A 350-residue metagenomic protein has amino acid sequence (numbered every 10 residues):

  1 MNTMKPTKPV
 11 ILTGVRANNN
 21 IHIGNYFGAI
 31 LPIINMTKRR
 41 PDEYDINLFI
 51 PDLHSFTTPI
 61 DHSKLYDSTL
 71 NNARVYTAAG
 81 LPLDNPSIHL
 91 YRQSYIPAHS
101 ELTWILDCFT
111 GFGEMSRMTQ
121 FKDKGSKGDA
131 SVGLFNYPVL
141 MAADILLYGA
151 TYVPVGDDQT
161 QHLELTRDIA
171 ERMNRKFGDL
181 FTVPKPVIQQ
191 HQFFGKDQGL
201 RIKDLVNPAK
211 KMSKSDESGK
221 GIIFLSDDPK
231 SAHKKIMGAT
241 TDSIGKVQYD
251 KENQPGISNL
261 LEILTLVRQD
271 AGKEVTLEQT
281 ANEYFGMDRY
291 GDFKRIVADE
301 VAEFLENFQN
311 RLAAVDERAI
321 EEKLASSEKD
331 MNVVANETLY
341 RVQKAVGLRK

Functional and structural regions predicted by a protein language model:
N2-L12, A17-A143, E300, L305 (+1 more regions): N-terminal Rossmann-like or analogous alpha/beta NTP/dinucleotide-binding catalytic cores that position adenine
V15-A17, D52-H54, T151-Y152, D216 (+1 more regions): Short, histidine-centered active-site or binding-site loop motifs used for metal coordination, general acid-base
A17, F56, I60, V153 (+3 more regions): Short coil/turn segments at secondary-structure junctions
N20, Y95, G111, R117-S126 (+5 more regions): Short capping/connector residues at structural and topological boundaries
I21-G28, D45-D52, D61-S68, R92-H99 (+3 more regions): Structured ligand/cofactor/substrate-binding pocket environments in proteins
A29, N72, Y76, H162 (+2 more regions): Alpha-helical packing segments of well-folded alpha/beta enzyme cores
F112-S116, L147-P154, T265-Q279: Short helix-capping/linker segments at secondary-structure and domain boundaries
R167-K350: Conserved nucleotide- and phosphate/pyrophosphate-binding catalytic cores in adenylate/nucleotidyl-handling enzymes
